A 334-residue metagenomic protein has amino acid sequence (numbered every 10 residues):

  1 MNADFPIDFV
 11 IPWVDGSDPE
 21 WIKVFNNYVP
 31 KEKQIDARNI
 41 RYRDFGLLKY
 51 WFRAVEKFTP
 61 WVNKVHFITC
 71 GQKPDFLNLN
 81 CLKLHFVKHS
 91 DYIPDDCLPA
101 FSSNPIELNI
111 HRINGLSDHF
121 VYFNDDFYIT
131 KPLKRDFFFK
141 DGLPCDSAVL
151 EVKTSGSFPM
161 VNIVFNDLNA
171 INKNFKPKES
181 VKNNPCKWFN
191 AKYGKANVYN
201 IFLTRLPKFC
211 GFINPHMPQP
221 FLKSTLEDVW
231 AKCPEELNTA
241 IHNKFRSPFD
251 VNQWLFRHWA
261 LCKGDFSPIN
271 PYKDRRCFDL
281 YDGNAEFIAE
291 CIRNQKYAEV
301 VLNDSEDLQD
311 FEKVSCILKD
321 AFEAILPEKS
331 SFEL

Functional and structural regions predicted by a protein language model:
M1-V121, Y128-L334: ER/Golgi luminal nucleotide-sugar-dependent glycosyltransferases, focusing on the catalytic module
